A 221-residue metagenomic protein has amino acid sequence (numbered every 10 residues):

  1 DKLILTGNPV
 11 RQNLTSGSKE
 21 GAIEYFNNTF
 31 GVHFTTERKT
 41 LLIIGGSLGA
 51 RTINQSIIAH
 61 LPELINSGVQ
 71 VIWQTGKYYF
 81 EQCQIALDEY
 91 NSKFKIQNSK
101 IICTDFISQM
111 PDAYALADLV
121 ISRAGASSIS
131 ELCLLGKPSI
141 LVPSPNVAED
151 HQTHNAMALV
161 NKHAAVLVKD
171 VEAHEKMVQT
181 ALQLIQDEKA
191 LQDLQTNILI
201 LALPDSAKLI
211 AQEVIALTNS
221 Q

Functional and structural regions predicted by a protein language model:
D1, L14, I57, C83-L87 (+1 more regions): Hydrophobic packing residues within well-ordered alpha-helices of enzyme cores
D1-E20, N28-V32: Active-site-proximal region of nucleotide-activated glycan assembly enzymes, centered on histidine/acidic-rich loops
T6-N8, V142-P145, V168-V171: Short beta->alpha connector loops at strand-helix junctions that form conserved, small/polar/Pro-enriched
K19-V120, T153-A156, N161, V168-M177: Donor-nucleotide binding loops and adjacent catalytic segments primarily of GT-B fold Leloir glycosyltransferases
M110-Q152: A donor-sugar binding/catalytic signature common to diverse glycosyltransferases and related nucleotide-sugar
V166-E172, L184-E188: Conserved acidic donor-binding segment of nucleotide-sugar-dependent glycosyltransferases
A190-P204: A short, well-ordered alpha-helix in the C-terminal region of glycosyltransferases
L203-Q221: C-terminal alpha-helical cap of glycosyltransferases
